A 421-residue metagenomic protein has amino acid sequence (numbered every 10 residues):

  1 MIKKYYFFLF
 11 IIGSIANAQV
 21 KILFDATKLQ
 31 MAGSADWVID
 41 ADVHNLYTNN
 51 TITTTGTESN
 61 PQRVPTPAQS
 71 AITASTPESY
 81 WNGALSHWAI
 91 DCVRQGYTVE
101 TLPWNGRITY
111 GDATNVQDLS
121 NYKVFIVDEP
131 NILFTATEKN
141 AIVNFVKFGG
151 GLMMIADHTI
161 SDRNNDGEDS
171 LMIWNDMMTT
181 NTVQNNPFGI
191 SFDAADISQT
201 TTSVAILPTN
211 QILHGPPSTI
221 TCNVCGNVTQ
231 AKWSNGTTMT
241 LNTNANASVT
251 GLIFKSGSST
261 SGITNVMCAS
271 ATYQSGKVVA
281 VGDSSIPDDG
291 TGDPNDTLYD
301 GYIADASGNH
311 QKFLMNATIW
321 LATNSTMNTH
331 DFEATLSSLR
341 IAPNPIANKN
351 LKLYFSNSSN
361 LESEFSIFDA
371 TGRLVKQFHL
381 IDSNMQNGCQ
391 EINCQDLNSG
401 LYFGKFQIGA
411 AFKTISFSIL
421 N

Functional and structural regions predicted by a protein language model:
M1-V20, T329, C389-E391, F412-T414: Bacterial Sec-dependent N-terminal signal peptides
A18-Y122, Y302-D305, M315-T323: Aromatic-Pro/Gly-enriched surface loop or interdomain linker that acts as a lid/target-recognition segment
Q19-K28, S34-V38, S218-S325: A glycine-centered loop/beta-turn motif at secondary-structure junctions
D25-K28, L102-G106, V127-N131, I155-I160 (+2 more regions): Active-site-proximal beta-strand/loop segments in catalytic clefts of secreted hydrolases
S70-T180: Helical hinge/lid and interdomain linker segments adjacent to catalytic or ligand-binding clefts that mediate domain
C92, F125, G149-L152, A269 (+4 more regions): Residue-level detector of buried hydrophobic side-chain packing in well-ordered secondary-structure elements
H158-I263, A271: An acidic, glycine-rich "communication" segment
E333-N421: C-terminal outer-membrane/trafficking sorting elements
